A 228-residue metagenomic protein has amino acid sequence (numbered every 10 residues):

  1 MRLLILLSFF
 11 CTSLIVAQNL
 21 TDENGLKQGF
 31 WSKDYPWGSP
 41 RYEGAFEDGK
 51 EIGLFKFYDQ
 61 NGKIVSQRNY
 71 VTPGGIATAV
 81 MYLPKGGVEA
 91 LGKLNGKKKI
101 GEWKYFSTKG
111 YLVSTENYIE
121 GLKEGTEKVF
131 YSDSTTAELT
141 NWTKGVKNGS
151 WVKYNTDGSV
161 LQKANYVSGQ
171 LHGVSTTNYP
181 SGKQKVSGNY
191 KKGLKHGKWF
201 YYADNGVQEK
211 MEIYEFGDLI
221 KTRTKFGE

Functional and structural regions predicted by a protein language model:
M1-T21: Bacterial Sec-dependent N-terminal signal peptides
I15-E228: Glycine/tyrosine- and acidic-biased, solvent-exposed loop/turn segments at the edges of beta-strands
